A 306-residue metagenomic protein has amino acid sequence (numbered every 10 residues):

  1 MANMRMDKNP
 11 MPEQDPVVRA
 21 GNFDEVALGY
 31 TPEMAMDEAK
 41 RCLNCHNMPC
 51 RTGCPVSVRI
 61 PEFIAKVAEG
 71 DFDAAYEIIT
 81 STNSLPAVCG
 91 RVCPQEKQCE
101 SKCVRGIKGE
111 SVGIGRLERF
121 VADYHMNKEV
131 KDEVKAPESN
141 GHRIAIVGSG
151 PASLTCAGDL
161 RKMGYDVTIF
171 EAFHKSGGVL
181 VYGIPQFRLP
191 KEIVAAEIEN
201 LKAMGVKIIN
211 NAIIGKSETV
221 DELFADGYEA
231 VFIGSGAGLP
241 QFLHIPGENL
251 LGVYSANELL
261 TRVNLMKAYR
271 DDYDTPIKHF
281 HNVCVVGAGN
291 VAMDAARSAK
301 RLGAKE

Functional and structural regions predicted by a protein language model:
M1-E33, E38, E118-E306: Residues forming the flavin
L28, P32, V56, I60 (+11 more regions): Generic structural signal for well-ordered, non-membrane alpha-helical segments in soluble metabolic enzymes
L28-P49, F72-Q98: Immediate flanking context of iron-sulfur cluster ligation sites
N44-E69, V88-V121, T168, G205-I208: Iron-sulfur cluster-binding cysteine motifs and their immediate structural context in ferredoxin-like electron-transfer
P61, D73, S101, Q241 (+1 more regions): Glycine-centered loop/turn positions within well-structured domains that cap or flank conserved ligand/cofactor-binding
A65-S84, V112-V134: Short microdomains enriched in Cys/His and/or Lys/Arg
